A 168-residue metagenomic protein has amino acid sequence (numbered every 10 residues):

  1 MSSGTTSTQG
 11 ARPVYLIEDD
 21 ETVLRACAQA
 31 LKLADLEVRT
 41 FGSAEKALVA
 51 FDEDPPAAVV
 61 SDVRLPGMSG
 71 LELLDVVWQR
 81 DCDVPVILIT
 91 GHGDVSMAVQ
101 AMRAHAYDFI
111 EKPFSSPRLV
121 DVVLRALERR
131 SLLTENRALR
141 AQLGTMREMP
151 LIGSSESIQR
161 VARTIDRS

Functional and structural regions predicted by a protein language model:
M1-Y15, A28: Non-catalytic signal-transmission and effector/linker regions of two-component phosphorelay proteins
R12, E21-R39: Two-component/phosphorelay signaling modules centered on CheY-like receiver
T40-A58: Acidic, metal-coordinating helix/loop segments flanking the phosphotransfer/catalytic sites of two-component signaling
G42-S43, S69-E72: Acidic catalytic/metal-coordinating carboxylates
V49, L71-C82, Q100: Short amphipathic alpha-helix used as the core "switch/output" element in two-component signaling
D62, T90: Active-site residues of response regulator receiver
R140-S168: AAA+ ATPase active-site-proximal loops
